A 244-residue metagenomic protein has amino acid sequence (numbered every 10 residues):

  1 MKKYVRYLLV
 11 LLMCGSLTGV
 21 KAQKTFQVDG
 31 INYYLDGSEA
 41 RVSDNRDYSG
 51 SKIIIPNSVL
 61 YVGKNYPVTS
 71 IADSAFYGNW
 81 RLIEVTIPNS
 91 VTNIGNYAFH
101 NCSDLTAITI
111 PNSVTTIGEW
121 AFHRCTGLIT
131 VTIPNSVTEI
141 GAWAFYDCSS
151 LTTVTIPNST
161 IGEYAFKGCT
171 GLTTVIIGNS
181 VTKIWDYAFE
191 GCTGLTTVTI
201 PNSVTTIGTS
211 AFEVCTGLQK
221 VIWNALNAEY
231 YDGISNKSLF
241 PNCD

Functional and structural regions predicted by a protein language model:
K3-V10: Sec-dependent signal peptide recognition, specifically the positively charged N-region followed immediately by
L12-L17: Hydrophobic core
T18-A22: Sec/Tat signal peptide C-region and signal peptidase I cleavage site
Q23-V28: Cleaved targeting-peptide boundary
G30, G37-S38, Y48-S70, W80-N93 (+7 more regions): Structural signature of tandem-repeat unit edges
A40-S43: Non-globular, low-complexity intrinsically disordered regions
D73-S74, G95-H100, G118-H123, G141-Y146 (+4 more regions): Consensus positions within tandem repeat domains that build extended binding/scaffold surfaces
I234-N242: Short, aromatic/basic amphipathic alpha-helical patches
